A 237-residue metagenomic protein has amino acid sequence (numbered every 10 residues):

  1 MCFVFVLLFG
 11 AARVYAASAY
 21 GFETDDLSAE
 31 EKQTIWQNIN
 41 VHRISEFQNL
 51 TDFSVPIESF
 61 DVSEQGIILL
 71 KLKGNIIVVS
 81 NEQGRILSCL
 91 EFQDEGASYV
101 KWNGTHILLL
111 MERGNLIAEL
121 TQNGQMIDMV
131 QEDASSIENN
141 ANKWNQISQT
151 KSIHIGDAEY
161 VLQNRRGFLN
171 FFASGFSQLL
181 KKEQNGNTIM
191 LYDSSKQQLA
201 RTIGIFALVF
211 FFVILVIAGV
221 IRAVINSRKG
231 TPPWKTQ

Functional and structural regions predicted by a protein language model:
C2-G10: Bacterial N-terminal signal peptides
G10-Q237: Eukaryotic scaffold repeat domains enriched in small/polar residues
